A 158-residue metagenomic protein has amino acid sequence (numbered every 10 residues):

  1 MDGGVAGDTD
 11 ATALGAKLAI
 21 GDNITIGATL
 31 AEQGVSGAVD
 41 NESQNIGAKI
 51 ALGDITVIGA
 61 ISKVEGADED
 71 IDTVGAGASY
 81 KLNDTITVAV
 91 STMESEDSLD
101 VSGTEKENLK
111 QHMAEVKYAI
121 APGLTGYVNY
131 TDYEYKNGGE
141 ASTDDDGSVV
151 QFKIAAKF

Functional and structural regions predicted by a protein language model:
M1-F158: Outer-membrane beta-barrel proteins
